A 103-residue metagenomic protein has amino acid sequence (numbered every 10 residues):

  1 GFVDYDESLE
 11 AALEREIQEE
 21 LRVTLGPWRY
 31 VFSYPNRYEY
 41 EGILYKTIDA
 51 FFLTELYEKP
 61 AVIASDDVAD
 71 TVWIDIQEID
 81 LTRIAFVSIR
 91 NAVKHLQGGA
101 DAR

Functional and structural regions predicted by a protein language model:
G1, R15, W28, I74-Q77: Structural detector for helix-capping/boundary residues
G1-E20: Conserved Nudix-box catalytic region and its N-terminal flanking loop in Nudix hydrolases and closely related
V3-S8, I43, V68, I84: Residues at secondary-structure transition points
E10, L25, Y45-D49: Short connector loops at helix/strand junctions that flank enzyme active sites, especially segments positioning acidic
V23-S33: A short coil-to-beta-strand element that immediately follows conserved catalytic motifs
Y34-P60: Active-site-adjacent beta-strand/loop module that shapes the phosphate/pyrophosphate-binding cleft
A61-R103: Nudix hydrolase/Nudix homology domain
